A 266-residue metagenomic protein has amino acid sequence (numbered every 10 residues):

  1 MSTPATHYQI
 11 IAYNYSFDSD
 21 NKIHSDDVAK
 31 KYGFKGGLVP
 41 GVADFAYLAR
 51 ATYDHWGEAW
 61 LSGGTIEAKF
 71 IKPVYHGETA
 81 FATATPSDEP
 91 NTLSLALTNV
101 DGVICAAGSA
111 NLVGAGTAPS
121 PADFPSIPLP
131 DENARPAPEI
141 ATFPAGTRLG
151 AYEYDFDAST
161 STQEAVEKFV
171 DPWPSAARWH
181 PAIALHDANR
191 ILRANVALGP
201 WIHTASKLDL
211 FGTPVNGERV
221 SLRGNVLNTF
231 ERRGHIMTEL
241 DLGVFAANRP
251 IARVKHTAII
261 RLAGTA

Functional and structural regions predicted by a protein language model:
M1-S62, A115-A205, T265-A266: Hot-dog-fold acyl-thioester-processing enzymes
M1-Y13, Y75-T142, L210-A266: HotDog/MaoC-like acyl-thioester-processing domains
A43-T85, P181-V226, A252-R253, I259: Hydrophobic beta-strand-centered segment that forms part of the acyl-chain substrate-binding groove
G64-I66, L93, Y152-Y154, S206 (+1 more regions): Structural beta-strand/beta-sheet cores of well-ordered domains, especially the beta-sheet scaffolds that support
